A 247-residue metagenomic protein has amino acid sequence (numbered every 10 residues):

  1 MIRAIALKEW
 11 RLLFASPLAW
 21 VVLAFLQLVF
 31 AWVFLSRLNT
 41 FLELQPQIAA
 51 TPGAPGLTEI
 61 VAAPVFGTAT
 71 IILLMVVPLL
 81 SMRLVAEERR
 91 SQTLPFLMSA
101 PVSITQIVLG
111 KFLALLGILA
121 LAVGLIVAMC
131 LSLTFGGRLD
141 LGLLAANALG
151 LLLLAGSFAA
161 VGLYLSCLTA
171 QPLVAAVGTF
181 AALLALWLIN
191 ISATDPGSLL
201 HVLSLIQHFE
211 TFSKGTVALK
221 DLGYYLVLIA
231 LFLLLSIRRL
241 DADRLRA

Functional and structural regions predicted by a protein language model:
M1-L23: Aromatic- and glycine-rich beta-strand/loop motifs that create alpha-glucan
P17, L73, V77, V102-S132 (+1 more regions): Selective transmembrane-helix segments that form parts of the transport pathway or gating/packing helices in multipass
P17-F41, T68-V76, A181-A185: Hydrophobic alpha-helical transmembrane segments of multi-pass membrane transport/permease proteins
S36-I60, G178-A247: Terminal transmembrane helical anchor/hairpin motif
V61-E87: Long, hydrophobic alpha-helical segments
L84-A114: Helix-loop-helix units of permease transmembrane domains in multi-pass membrane transporters, especially ABC
A128-L151, T211: Membrane-interfacial helix-loop-helix connectors in multipass membrane proteins
A146-Q171, L228-L233: Hydrophobic alpha-helical transmembrane segments of polytopic membrane proteins
